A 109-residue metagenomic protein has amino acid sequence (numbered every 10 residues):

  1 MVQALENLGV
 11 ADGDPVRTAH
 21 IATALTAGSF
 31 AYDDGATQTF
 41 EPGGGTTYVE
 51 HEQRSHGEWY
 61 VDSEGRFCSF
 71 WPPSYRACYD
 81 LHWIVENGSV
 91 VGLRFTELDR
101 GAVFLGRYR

Functional and structural regions predicted by a protein language model:
M1-R109: Lipid interaction determinants
